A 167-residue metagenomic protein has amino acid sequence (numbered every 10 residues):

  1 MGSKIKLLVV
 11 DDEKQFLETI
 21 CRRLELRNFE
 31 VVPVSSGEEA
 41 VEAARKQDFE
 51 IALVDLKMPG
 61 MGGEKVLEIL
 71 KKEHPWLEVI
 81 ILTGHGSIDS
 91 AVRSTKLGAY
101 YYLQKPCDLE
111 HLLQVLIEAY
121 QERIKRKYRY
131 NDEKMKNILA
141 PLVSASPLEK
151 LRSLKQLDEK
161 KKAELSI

Functional and structural regions predicted by a protein language model:
I5, S35-E39, M61-K65: Acidic catalytic/metal-coordinating carboxylates
D11, D55, T83: Active-site residues of response regulator receiver
N28-S35, A43: Short hydrophobic/Thr-rich beta-strand motif most characteristic of the beta2 strand and flanking loop of CheY-like
E42, E64-W76: Short amphipathic alpha-helix used as the core "switch/output" element in two-component signaling
M58: Receiver (REC) domain active-site loop signature in two-component systems and cognate sites in sensor histidine kinases
C107-Y120: C-terminal output helix
R123-I167: CheY-like receiver
